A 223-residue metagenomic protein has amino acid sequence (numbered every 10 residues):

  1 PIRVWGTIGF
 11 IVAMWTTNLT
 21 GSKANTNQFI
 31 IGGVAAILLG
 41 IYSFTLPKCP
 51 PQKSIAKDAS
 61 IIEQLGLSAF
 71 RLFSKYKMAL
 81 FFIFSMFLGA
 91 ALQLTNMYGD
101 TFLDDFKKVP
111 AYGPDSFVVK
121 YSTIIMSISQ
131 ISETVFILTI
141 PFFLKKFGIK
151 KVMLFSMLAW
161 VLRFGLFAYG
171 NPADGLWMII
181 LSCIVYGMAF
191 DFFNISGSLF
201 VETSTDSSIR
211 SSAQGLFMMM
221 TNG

Functional and structural regions predicted by a protein language model:
P1, D191-D206: Intracellular juxtamembrane helix-capping segments at the cytosolic ends of symmetry-related transmembrane helices
P1-W5, V119, T205-M220: Loop-to-transmembrane helix entry/capping segments in MFS-fold secondary transporters and related SLC/MFSD carriers
T20-G21, V135-I149: Helix-to-loop junctions at the C-terminal end of transmembrane segments in multipass secondary transporters
Q28-T45: Symmetry-related core transmembrane helices of the 12-TM Major Facilitator Superfamily/SLC fold
P47-F82, K108-P114: Juxtamembrane intracellular "pre-TM" segments in multi-pass secondary transporters
S74-T95, I184-V185: Pair of pore-lining "gating" transmembrane helices in MFS-fold secondary transporters
M97-K120: Short amphipathic helix-loop junctions that connect adjacent transmembrane helices in Major Facilitator Superfamily/SLC
L158-P172: C-terminal ends and interior cores of transmembrane alpha-helices in multi-pass membrane transporters/permeases
